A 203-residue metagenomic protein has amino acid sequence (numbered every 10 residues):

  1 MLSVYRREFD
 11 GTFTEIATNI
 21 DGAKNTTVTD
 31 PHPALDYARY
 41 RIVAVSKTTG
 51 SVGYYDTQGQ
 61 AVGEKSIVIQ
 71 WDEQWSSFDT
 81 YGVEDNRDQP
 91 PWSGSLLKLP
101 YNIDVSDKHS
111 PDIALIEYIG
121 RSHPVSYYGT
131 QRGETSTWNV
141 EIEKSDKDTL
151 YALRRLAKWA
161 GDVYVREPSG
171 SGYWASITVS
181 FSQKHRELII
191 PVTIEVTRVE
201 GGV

Functional and structural regions predicted by a protein language model:
M1-T14: Solvent-exposed loop/turn segments flanking beta-strands in beta-repeat/beta-sandwich domains
R7, V45-K47, R166-P168: A generic structural motif
F9-G11, K47, S145: Acidic glycine-/aspartate-rich tracts in secreted/extracellular proteins
T14-I20: Local beta-strand/beta-hairpin segments that build beta-sheet-rich folds
A23-T29: Short S/T/G- and acidic-enriched coil/turn segments that sit immediately N-terminal to beta-strands in beta-sandwich
D30-G50: Beta-strand-rich modules
V52, Q58-V203: Extracellular/virion structural assembly segments
